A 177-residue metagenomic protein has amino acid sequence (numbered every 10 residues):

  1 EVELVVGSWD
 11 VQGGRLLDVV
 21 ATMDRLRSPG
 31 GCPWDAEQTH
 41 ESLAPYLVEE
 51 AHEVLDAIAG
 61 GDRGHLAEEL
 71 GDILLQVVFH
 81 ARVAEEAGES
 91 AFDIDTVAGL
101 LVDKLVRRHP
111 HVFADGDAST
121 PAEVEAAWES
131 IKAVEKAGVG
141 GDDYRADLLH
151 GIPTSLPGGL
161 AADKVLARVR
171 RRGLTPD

Functional and structural regions predicted by a protein language model:
E1-E69, L75-D177: Flexible "arm" and connector segments at domain edges
